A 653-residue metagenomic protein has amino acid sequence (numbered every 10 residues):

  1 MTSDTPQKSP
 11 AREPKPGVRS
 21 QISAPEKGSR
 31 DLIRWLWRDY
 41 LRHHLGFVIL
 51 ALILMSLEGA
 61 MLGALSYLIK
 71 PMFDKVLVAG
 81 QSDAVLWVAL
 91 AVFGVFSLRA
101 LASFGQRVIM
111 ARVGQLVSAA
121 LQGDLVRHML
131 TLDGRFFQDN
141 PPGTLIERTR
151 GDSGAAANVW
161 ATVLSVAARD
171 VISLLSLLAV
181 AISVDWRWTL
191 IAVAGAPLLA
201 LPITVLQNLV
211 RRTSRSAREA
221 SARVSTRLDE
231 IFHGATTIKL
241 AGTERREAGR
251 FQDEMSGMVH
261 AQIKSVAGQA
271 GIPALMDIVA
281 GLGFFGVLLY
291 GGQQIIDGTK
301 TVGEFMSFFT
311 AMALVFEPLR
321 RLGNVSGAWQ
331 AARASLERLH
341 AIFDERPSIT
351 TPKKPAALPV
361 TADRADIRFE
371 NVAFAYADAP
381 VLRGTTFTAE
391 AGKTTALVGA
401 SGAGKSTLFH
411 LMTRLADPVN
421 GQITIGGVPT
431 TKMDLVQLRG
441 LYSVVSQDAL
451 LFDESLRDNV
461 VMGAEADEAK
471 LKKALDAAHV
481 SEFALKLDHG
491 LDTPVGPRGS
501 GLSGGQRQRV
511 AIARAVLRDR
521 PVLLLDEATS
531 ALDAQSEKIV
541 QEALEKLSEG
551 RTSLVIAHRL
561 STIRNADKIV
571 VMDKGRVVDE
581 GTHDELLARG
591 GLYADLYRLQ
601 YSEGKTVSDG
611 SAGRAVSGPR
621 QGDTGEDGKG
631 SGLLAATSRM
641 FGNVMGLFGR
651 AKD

Functional and structural regions predicted by a protein language model:
M1-L62, L77-A91, Q106-M110, R127 (+7 more regions): Membrane-integrated ABC transporters
Y40, H44, Q106, M110-G114 (+4 more regions): Juxtamembrane loop-to-helix connectors within ABC transporter transmembrane domains
R42-A102, I182-R187, F285, L289 (+1 more regions): Transmembrane helix-loop-helix hairpins at lipid-water interfaces of multipass membrane proteins, especially the type-1
A64-S66, K70, L164-Q207, I263-S307: A hydrophobic transmembrane-helix motif
G123, Q138-G143, S216-K264, K354: Loop segments that connect adjacent transmembrane helices in multi-pass transporters
A220, T243, A267, L314-D344: Cytosolic ends of transmembrane helices, especially the final helix of ABC transmembrane type-1 domains
P359-D653: ABC-type nucleotide-binding domain
